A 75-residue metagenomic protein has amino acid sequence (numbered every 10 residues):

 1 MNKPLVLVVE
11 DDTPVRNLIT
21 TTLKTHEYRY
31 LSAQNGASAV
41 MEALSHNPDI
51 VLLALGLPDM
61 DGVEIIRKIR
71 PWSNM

Functional and structural regions predicted by a protein language model:
M1-L7: Non-catalytic signal-transmission and effector/linker regions of two-component phosphorelay proteins
E10: Conserved acidic carboxylate
R16, P58: The feature encodes the CheY-like receiver
N17-T25: Charged docking surfaces used in two-component/phosphorelay signaling
E27-Q34, E42: Short hydrophobic/Thr-rich beta-strand motif most characteristic of the beta2 strand and flanking loop of CheY-like
N35-S38, D61-R67: Acidic catalytic/metal-coordinating carboxylates
L44-H46, K68-M75: Conserved phosphotransfer cores of two-component systems
A54: Active-site residues of response regulator receiver
